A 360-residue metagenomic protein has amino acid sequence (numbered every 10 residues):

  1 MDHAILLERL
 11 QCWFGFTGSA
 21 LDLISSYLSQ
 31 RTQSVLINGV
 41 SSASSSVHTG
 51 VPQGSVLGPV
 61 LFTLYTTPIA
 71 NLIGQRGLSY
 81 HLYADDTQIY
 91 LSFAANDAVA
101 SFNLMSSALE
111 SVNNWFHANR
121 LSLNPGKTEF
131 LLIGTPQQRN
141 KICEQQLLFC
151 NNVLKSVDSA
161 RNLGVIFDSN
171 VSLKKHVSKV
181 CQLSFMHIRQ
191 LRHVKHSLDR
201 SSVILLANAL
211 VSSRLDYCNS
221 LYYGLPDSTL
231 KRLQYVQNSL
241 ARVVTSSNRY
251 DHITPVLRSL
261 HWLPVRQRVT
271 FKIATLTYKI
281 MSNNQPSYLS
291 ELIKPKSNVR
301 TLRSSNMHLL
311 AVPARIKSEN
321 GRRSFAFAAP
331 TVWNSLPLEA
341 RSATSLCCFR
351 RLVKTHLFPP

Functional and structural regions predicted by a protein language model:
M1-P360: Hydrophobic/basic alpha-helical segments
